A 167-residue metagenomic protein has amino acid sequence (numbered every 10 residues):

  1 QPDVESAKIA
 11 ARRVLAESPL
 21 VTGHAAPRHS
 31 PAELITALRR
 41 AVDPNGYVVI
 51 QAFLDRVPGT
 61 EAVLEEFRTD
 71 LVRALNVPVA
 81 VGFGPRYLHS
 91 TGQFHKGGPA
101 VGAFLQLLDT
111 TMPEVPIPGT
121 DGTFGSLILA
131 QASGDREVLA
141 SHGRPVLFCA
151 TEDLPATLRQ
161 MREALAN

Functional and structural regions predicted by a protein language model:
Q1-N167: Phosphate-moiety recognition in structured ligand-binding domains
